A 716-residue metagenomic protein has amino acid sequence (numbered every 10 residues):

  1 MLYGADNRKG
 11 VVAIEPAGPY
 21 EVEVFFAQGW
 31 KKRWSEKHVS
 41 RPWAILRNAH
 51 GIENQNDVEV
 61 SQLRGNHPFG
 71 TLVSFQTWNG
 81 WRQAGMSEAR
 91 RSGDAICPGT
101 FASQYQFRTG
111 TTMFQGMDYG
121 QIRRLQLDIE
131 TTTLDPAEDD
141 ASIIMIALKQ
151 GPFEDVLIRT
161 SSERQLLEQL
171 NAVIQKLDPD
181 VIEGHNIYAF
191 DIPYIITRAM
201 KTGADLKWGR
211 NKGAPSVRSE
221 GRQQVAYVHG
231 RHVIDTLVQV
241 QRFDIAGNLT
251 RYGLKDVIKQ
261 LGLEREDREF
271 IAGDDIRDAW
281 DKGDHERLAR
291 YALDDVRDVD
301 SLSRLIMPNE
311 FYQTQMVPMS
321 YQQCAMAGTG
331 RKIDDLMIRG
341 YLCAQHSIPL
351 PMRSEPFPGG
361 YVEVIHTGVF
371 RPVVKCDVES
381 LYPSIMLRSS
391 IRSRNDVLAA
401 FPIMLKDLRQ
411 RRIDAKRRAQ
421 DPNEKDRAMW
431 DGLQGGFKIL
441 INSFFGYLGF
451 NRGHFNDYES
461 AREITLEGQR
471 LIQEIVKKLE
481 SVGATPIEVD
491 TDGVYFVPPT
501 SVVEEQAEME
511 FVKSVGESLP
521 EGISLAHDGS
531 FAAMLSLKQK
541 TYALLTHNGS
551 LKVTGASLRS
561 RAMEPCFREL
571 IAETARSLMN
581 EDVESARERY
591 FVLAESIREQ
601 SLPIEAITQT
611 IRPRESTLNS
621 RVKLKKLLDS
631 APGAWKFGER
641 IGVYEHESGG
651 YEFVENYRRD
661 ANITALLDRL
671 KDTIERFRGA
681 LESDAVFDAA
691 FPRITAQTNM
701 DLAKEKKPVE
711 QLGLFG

Functional and structural regions predicted by a protein language model:
M1-D178, A204, L293-D294, D298-G359 (+6 more regions): DnaQ-like (DEDDh/DEDDy) 3′-5′ exonuclease domain used for proofreading and 3′-end trimming on nucleic acids
D155-S161, D178, I182, I192 (+1 more regions): Active-site-proximal helix-loop-helix substrate-binding element of RNase H-like nuclease domains
D180-Y188, I487-E488, Y495: Short glycine-rich phosphate-binding loop at a beta-alpha junction
D274-S380, S384-L387, D426-R470, E474-K478 (+3 more regions): Common nucleic-acid-contacting/processivity interface regions adjacent to the catalytic cores of nucleic-acid enzymes
L398-F437, N442: Conserved catalytic alpha/beta cores of large enzymes that bind or transform nucleotide phosphates and polynucleotides
T485-D490, H527: Short beta-strand
V494-M509: Catalytic palm subdomain of template-directed nucleic-acid polymerases, centered on the conserved carboxylate motif
Q506-G716: C-terminal, non-catalytic extensions of nucleic-acid polymerases
